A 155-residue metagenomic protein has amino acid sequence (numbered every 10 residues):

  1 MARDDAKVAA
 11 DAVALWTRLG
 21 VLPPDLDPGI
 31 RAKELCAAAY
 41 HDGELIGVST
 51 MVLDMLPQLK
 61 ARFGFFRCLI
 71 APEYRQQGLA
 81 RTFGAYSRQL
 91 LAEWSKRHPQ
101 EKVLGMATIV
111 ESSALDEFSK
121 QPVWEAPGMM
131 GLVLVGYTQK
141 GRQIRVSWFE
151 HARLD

Functional and structural regions predicted by a protein language model:
M1-R3, A12-C68: A conserved beta-strand-loop-helix scaffold within acyl/acetyltransferase catalytic domains
L19, P23, L90-H98: Solvent-exposed amphipathic alpha-helical surface segments
H41, L69-P72, V110-S112: Short, flexible loop/turn elements at secondary-structure junctions
P57-Q58, K96-D155: Terminal substrate-recognition subdomain of acyl/acetyltransferases
G64, Y86-L90, L104-V110: Hydrophobic, well-ordered secondary-structure scaffolds
I70, Q76-E93: Conserved acetyl-CoA-binding loop-helix of GNAT-fold acetyltransferases
